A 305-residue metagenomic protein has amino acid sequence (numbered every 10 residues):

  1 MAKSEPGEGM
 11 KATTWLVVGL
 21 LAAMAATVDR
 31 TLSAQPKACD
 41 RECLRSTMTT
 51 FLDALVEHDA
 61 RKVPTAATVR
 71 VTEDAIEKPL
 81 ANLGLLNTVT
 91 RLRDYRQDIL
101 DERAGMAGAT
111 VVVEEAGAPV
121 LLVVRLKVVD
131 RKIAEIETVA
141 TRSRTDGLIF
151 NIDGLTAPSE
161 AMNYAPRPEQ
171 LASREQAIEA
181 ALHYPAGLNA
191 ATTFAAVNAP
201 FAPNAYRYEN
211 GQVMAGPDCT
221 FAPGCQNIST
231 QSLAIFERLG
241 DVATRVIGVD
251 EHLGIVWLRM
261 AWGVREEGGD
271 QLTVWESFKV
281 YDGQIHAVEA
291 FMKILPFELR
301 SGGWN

Functional and structural regions predicted by a protein language model:
A2, T14, E42-C43: Hydrophobic alpha-helical segments, principally membrane-spanning helices and signal/leader peptides
K3-P6, R30: Short, low-complexity, intrinsically disordered N-terminal modules that encode targeting/processing signals
E5-V17: Bacterial N-terminal signal peptides that target proteins for export
T14-W15, V28, L32: N-terminal compositionally biased, intrinsically disordered segments and leader/signal-like regions
V17-A26: Bacterial N-terminal signal peptides
R30-N305: C-terminal and inter-domain tail/linker signature
